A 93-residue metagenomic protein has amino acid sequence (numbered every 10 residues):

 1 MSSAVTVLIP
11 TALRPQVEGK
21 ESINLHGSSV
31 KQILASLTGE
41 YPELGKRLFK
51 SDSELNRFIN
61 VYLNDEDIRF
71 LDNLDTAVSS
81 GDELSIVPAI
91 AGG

Functional and structural regions predicted by a protein language model:
M1-G92: Ubiquitin-like/PB1-type beta-grasp interaction modules and other compact soluble beta-rich domains
